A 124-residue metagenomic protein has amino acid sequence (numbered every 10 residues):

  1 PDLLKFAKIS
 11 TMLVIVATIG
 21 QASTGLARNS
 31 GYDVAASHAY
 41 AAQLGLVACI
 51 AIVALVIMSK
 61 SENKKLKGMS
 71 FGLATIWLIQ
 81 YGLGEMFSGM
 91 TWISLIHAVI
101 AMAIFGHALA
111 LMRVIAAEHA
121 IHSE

Functional and structural regions predicted by a protein language model:
P1-E124: Polytopic transmembrane helical bundles with strong interfacial aromatic enrichment
